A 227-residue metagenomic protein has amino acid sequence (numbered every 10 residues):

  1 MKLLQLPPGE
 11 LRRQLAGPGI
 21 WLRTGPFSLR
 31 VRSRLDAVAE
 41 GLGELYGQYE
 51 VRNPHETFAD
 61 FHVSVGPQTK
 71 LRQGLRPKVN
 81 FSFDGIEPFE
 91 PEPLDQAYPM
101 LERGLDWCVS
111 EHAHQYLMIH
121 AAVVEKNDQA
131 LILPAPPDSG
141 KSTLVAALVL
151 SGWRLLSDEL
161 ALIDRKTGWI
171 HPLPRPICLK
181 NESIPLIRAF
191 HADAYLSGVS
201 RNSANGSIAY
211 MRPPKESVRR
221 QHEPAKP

Functional and structural regions predicted by a protein language model:
M1-P99: Long, basic/Gly/Ser/Thr-rich N-terminal segments that mediate initial subcellular attachment or targeting
K2-G41, F58-A59, A122-P136, L150-P227: Glycine-rich, often acidic-flanked micro-motifs that create phosphate/phosphodiester-binding or positioning elements
G43-E44, P91, H112, M118-H120: N-terminal cap/leader regions of alpha/beta-hydrolase-fold enzymes, predominantly small-molecule hydrolases
V51-H55, H112, S151-R154: Short, solvent-exposed cationic patches
D84-G85, Q115, G168: Detector for glycine-centered tight turns/loop "hinges" at secondary-structure junctions
A97-M118: N-terminal pre-Walker A segment at the start of P-loop NTPase domains
S139-K141: Conserved glycine(s) of the Walker
L144-V145: Post-Walker A alpha-helix
